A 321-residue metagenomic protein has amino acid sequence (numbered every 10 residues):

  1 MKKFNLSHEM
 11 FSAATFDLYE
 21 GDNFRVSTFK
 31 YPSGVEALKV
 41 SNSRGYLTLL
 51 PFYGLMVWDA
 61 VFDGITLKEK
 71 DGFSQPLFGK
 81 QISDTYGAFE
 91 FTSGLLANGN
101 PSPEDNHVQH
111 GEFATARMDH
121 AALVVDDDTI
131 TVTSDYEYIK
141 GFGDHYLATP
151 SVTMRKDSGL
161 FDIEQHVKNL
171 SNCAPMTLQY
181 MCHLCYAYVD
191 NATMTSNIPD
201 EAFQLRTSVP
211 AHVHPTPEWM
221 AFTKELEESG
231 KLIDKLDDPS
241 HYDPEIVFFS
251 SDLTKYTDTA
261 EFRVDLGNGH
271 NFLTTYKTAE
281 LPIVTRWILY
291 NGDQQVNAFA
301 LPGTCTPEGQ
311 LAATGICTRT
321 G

Functional and structural regions predicted by a protein language model:
M1-D162, C173-P175, Q179-G321: Surface-exposed acidic/polar loop and edge beta-strand patches at domain peripheries
V167-K168: Hydrophobic beta-strand positions in extracellular immunoglobulin-like domains
